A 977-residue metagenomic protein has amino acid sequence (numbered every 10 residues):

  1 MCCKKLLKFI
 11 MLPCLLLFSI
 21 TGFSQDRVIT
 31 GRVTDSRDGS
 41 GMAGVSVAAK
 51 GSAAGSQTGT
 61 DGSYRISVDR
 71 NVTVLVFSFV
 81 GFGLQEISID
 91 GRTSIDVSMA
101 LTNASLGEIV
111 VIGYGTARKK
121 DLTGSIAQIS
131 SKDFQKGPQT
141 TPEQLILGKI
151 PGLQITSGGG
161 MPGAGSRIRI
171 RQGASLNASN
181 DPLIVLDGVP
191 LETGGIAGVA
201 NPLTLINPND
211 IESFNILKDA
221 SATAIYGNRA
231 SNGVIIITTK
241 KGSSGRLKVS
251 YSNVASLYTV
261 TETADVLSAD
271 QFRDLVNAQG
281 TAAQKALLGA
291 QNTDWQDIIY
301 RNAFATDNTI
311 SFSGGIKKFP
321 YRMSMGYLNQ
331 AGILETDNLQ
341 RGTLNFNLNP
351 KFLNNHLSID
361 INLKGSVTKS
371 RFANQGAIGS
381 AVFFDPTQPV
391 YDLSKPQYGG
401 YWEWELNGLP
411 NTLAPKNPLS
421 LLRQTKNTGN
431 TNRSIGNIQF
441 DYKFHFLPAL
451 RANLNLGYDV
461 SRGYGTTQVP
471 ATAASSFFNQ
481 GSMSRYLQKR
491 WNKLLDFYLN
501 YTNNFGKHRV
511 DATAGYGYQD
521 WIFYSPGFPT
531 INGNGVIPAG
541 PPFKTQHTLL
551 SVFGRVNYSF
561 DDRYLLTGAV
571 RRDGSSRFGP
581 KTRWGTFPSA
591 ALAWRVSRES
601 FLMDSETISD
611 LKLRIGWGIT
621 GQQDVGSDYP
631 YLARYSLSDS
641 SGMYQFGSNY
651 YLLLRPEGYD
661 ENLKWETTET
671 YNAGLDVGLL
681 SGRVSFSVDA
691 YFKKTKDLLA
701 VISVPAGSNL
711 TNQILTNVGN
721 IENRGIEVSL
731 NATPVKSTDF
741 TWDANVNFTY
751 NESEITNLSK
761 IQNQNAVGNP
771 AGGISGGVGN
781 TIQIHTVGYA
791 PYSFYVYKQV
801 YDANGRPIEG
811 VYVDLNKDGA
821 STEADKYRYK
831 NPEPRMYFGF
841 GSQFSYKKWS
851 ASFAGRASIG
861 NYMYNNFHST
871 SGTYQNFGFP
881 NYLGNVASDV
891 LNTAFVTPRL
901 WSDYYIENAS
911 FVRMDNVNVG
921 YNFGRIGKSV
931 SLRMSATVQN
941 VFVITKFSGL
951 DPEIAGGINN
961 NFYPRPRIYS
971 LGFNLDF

Functional and structural regions predicted by a protein language model:
C2-L12, F18-F352, L357-S366, N374-Q375 (+4 more regions): Short, small/polar-rich motifs associated with maturation and membrane association, primarily at protein termini
G41, G83-E86, P190-L191, H356 (+6 more regions): Short, solvent-exposed loop/turn motifs
F134, D181, R273, A303-T306 (+10 more regions): Extracellular/periplasmic, surface-exposed regions of secreted and cell-surface proteins
S250-A290, Y629, T716, E722 (+2 more regions): Conserved small-residue
A286, L419, S575, N804-R806 (+1 more regions): Extracytoplasmic gating/loop element in the C-terminal half of outer-membrane beta-barrel translocons and assembly
T368, D459, D610-K612, G860-Y862 (+1 more regions): Short edge-strand/loop segments of extracellular domains
P832-M863: Glycine-rich, aromatic-lined ligand/substrate-binding cores of catalytic and carbohydrate-binding domains
